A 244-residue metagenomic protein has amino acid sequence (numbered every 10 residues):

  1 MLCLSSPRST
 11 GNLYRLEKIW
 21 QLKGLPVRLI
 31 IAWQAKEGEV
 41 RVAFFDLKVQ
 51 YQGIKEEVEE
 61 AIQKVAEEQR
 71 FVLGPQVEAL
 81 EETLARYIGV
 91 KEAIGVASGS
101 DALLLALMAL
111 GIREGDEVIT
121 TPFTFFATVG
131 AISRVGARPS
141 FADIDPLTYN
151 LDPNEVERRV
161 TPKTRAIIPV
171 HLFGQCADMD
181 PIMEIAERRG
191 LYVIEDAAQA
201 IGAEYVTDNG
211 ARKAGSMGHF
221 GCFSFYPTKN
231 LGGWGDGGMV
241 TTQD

Functional and structural regions predicted by a protein language model:
L29-R70, P75: N-terminal "arm"/small-domain region of PLP-dependent enzymes with the aminotransferase-like
R70-E117, A131-V135, F141-D143: Phosphate-binding glycine-rich loop
M108-A200, E204: PLP-dependent aminotransferase-like
E195-W234: Conserved active-site segment immediately N-terminal to the catalytic lysine that forms the internal aldimine
S224, G238-D244: Short beta-strand-to-turn element immediately C-terminal to the catalytic PLP-Schiff-base lysine in fold type I
